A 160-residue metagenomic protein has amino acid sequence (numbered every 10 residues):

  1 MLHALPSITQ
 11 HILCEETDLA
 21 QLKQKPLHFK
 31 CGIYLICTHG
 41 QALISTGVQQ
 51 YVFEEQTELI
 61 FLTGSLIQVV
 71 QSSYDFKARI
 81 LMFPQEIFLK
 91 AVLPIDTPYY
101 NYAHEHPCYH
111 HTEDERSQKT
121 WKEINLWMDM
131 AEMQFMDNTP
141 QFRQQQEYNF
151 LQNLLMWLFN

Functional and structural regions predicted by a protein language model:
M1-T57: Generic protein-terminus/edge-of-domain signal
L2-I8, V70-D137: A hydrophobic/aromatic-rich effector-binding and dimerization subdomain of bacterial HTH-type transcriptional regulators
I33, E123-M130, F150, L154-W157: Amphipathic, well-ordered alpha-helical segments in soluble domains
H39, T63-S65, F83-Q85: Residues immediately flanking
L43-S45, I67-Y74: Short beta-strand His + acidic residue motifs that chelate non-heme Fe in jelly-roll/DSBH and cupin folds
L59, T63-V69, F88-L89: Histidine-centered metal-chelating micro-motifs
K119, M136-Q152: All-alpha amphipathic helical-bundle segments outside canonical DNA-binding/catalytic cores that form hydrophobic
E132-P140, L155-N160: Basic, amphipathic alpha-helical hairpins
